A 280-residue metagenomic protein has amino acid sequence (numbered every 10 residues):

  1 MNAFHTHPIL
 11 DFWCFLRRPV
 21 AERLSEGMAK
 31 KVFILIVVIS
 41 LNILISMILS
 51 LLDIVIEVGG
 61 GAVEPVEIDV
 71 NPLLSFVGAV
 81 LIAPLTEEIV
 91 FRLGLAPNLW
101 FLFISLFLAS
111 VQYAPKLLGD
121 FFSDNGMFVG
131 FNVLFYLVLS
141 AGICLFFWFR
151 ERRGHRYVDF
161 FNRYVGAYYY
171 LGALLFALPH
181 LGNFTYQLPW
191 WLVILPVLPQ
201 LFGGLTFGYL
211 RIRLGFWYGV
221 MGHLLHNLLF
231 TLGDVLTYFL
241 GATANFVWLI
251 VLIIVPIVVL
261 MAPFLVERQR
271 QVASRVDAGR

Functional and structural regions predicted by a protein language model:
M1-I36, Q271-R280: N-terminal juxtamembrane cytosolic/stromal segments of multi-pass membrane proteins
V20, G61-V66, G182-N183: Short, flexible segments with low predicted structural confidence
E26, I56, E67-D69, H180-T185: Short amphipathic alpha-helical segments, especially helix-boundary/capping motifs
A29-L41, A83, F91, W100: Alpha-helical transmembrane segments of multi-pass membrane proteins
V32, V70, L74, N162-V165: Membrane-interface helix-boundary signature
I39-E57: Alpha-helical transmembrane segments of multi-pass membrane proteins
E57-S75: Perimembrane loop-to-helix junctions flanking transmembrane segments
A79-G279: Transmembrane helix-loop-helix hairpins at the membrane interface of multi-pass integral membrane proteins
